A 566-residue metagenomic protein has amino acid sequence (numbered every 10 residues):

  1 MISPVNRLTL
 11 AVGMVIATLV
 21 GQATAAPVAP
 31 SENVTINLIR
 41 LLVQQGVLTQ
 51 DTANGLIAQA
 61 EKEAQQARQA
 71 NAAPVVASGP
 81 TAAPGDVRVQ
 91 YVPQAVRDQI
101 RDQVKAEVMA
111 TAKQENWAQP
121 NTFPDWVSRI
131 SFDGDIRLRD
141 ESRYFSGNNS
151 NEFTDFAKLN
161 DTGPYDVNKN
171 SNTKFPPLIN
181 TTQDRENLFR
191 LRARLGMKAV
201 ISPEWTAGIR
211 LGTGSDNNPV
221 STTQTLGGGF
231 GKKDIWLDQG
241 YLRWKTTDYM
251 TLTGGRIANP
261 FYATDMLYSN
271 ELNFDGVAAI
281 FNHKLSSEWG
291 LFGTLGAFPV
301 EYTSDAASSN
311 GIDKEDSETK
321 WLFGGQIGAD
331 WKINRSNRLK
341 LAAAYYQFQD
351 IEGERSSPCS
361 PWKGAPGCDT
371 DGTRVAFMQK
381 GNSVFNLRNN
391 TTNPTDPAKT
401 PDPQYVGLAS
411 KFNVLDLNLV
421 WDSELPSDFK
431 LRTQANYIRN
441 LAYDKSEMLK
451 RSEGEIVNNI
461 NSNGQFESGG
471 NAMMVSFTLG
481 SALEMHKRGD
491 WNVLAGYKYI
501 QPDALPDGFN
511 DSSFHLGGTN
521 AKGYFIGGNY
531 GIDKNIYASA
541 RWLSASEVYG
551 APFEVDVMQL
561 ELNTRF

Functional and structural regions predicted by a protein language model:
I2, I179-T182, S360, D369-F566: Outer-membrane beta-barrel pore domains
I2-I179, F566: N-terminal periplasmic/intermembrane-space "pro-region" immediately following the signal or transit peptide
S128, N187-L191, K233-D238, E271-D275 (+5 more regions): Residues that define the transmembrane beta-barrel architecture of outer-membrane proteins
G134, A193-A199, G240-W244, V277-F281 (+6 more regions): Residues on the lipid-exposed face of transmembrane beta-strands in outer-membrane beta-barrel proteins
L138-Y144, L211-N217, A258-P260, H283 (+9 more regions): Transmembrane beta-strands of outer-membrane beta-barrel pores
D140-R192, G196-D248, F261-S269, G407 (+2 more regions): Surface-exposed loop and membrane-interface regions of Gram-negative outer-membrane beta-barrel proteins
P203-A207, D248-L252, S286-G293, N334-L341 (+4 more regions): Repeated loop/turn-to-beta-strand initiation elements of outer-membrane beta-barrel proteins
D216-K332, Q347-V406, A504-H515: Surface-exposed coil loops of outer-membrane beta-barrel proteins
